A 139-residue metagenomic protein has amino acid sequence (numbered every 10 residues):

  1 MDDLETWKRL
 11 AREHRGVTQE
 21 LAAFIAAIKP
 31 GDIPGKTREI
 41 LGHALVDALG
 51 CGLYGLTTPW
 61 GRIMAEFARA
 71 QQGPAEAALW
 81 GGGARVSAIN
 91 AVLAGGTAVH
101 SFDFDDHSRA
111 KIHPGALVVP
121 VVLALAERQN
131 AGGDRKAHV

Functional and structural regions predicted by a protein language model:
M1-V139: N-terminal core-entry segment
